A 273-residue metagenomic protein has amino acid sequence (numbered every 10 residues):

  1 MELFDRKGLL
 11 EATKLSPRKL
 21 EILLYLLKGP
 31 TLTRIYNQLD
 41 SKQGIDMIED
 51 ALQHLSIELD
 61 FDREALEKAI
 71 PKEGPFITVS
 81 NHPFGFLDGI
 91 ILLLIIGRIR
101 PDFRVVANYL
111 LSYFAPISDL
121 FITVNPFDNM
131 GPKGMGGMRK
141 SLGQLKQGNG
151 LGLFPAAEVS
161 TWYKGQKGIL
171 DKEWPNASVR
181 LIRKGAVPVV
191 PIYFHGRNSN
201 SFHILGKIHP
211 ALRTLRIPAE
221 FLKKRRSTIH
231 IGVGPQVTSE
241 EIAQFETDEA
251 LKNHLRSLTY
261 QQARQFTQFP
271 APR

Functional and structural regions predicted by a protein language model:
M1-V79, G89-I91, R98-R100, S118 (+1 more regions): Membrane-anchoring hydrophobic helices of lipid-metabolizing enzymes
E2, M135-R273: Non-catalytic C-terminal accessory region of glycerolipid acyltransferases and related lyso-lipid remodeling enzymes
N37, L52-E58, H82, F127-P132 (+1 more regions): Short, flexible loop segments at the rims of nucleotide/cofactor-binding pockets, characterized by
V79-N81, D119-N129, W162-Q166: Short, basic, glycine/proline-bearing loop/turn elements
H82-F86, V159-S160: Gly/Ser/Thr-rich loops at beta-strand to alpha-helix junctions that form or flank small-molecule/cofactor-binding
L87-L94, A177-R180: Short amphipathic alpha-helical face segments that pack within enzyme cores and frequently flank/anchor catalytic
L94-G97, I169-D171: Glycine-rich, phosphate-binding/catalytic loops in enzymes
G97, P101-G134, M138-S141, L145-K146: Conserved nucleotide-cofactor-binding alpha/beta core module
